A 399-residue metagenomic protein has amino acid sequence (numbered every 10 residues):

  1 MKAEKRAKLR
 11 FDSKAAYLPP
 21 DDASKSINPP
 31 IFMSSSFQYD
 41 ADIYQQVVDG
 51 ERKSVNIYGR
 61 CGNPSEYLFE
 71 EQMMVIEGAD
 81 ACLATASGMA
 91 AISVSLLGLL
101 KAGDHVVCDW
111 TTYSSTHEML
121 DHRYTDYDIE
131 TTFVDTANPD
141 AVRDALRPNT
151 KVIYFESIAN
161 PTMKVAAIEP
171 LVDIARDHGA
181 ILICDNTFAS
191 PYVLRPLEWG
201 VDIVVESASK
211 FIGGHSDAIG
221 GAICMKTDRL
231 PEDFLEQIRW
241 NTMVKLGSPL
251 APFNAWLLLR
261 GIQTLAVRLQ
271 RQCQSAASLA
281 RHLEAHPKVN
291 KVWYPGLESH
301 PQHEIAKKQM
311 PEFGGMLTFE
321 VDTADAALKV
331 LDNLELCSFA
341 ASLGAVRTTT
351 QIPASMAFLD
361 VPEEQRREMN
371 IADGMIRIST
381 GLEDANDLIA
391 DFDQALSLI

Functional and structural regions predicted by a protein language model:
M1, D121-H122, E130, D144 (+3 more regions): PLP-dependent enzyme catalytic core of the Aspartate aminotransferase-like
M1-K53: N-terminal glycine-rich, Lys/His-bearing helix-loop that initiates the first secondary-structure elements of many
K2-R6, D12-P20, C82-K288, W293 (+1 more regions): Conserved PLP-enzyme active-site core in the AAT-like
P20, M33-Y39, F188, K210 (+7 more regions): Glycine-rich beta-alpha junction loops
Y39-A90, S115-H122: Conserved N-terminal alpha-helix of the aminotransferase class I/II PLP-enzyme fold
S54, D80, I219, N254 (+3 more regions): Short amphipathic alpha-helical segments
I76, L283-P287, L334: Acidic-histidine catalytic/liganding microenvironments
V289-I376, T380: Conserved C-terminal alpha-helix-loop-beta "cap" of PLP-dependent enzymes that closes/shapes the active-site mouth
